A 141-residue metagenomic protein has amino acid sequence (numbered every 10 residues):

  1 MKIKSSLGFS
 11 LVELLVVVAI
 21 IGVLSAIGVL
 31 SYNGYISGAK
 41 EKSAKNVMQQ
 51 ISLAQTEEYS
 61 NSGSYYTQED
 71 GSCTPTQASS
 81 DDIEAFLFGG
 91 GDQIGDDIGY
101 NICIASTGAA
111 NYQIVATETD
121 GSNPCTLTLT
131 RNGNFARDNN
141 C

Functional and structural regions predicted by a protein language model:
K2-Y32: N-terminal single-pass transmembrane signal-anchor helix
I21-A26, M48-Q49, Q55-T56, P75-A78 (+1 more regions): Alpha-helical interaction segments
V29, G34, T67-D70: Phosphate-coordinating loops and pocket residues in cytosolic domains that bind phosphorylated ligands
G34, E41, F86: Catalytic Tyr-x(3-8)-Lys segment
S37-Y65: Membrane-proximal N-terminal amphipathic helix
S60-C141: Periplasmic/extracellular, small/polar-rich flexible segments of pilin-like filament-forming proteins
